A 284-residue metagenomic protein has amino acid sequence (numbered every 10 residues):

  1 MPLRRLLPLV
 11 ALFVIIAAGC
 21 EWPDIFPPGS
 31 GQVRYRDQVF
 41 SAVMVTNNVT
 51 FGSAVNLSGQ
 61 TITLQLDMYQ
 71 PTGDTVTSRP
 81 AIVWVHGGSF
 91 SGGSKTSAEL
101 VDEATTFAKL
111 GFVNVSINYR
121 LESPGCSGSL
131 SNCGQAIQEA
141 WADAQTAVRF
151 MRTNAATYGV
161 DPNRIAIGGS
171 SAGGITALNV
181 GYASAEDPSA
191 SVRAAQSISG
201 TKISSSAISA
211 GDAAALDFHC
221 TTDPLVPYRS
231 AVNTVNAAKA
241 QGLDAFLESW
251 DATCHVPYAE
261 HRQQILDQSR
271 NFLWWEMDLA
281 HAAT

Functional and structural regions predicted by a protein language model:
I16-G19: C-terminal motif of bacterial Sec signal peptides marking the signal peptidase cleavage site
E21-P23: Bacterial signal peptide processing site
P27-T77: N-terminal cap/lid segment of alpha/beta-hydrolase-fold proteins
N48-T50, V55, I62-Q65, S78-V160: Serine-hydrolase catalytic machinery in alpha/beta-hydrolase-like enzymes
G52, A142-G211: Primarily recognizes the serine-hydrolase "nucleophile elbow" in alpha/beta-hydrolase and SGNH/GDSL folds
L216-H219, D223: Short beta-strand/loop motif that positions the catalytic acidic residue of the alpha/beta-hydrolase fold
F218, Q241-T284: C-terminal catalytic histidine-bearing segment of alpha/beta-hydrolase fold enzymes
P224-S230: Conserved alpha/beta-hydrolase "acid-adjacent" motif
